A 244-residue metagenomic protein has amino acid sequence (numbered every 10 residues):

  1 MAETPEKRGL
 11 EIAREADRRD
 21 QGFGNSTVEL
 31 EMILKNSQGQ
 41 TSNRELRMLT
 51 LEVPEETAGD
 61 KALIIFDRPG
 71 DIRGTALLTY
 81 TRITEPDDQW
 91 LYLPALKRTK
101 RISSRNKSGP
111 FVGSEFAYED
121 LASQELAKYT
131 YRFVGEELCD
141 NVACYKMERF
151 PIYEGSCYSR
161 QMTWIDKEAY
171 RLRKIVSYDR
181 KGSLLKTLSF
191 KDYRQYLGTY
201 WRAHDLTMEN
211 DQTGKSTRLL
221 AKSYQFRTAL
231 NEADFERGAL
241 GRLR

Functional and structural regions predicted by a protein language model:
T4-A95: N-terminal mature ectodomain segment of secretory-pathway/periplasmic proteins
T27-E29, N43-E45, K61, K128 (+3 more regions): Broad gene-expression machinery/nucleic-acid interaction feature
L30-M32, I64, Y131, R149 (+2 more regions): Preference for bulky hydrophobic residues occupying beta-strand positions in well-ordered beta-sheet regions
R47-P54, R132-L138, D192-R194: Short amphipathic beta-strand and strand-loop transition segments with alternating hydrophobic
L78-Y80, D88-Y92, R98-I102, K107-Q124 (+1 more regions): Gly/Pro-enriched, hydrophobic low-complexity segments that function as extracytoplasmic propeptides/linkers
S123-T130, E136: Surface-exposed beta-loop interaction hotspot
R242-R244: Short, cationic low-complexity segments
